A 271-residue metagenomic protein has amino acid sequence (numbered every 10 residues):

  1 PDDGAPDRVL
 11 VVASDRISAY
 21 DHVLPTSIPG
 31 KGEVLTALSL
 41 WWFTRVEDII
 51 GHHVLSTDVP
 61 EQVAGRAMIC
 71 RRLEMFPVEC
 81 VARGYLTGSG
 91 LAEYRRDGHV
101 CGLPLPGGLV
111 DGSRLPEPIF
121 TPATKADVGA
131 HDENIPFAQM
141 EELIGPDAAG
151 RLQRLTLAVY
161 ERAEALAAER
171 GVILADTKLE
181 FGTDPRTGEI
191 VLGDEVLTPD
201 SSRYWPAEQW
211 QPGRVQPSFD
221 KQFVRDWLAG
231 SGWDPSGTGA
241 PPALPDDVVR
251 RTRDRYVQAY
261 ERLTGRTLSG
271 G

Functional and structural regions predicted by a protein language model:
P1, A82, L174-E195: Conserved metal-phosphate-binding beta-hairpin within the catalytic cores of diverse ATP-dependent phosphoryl-transfer
D2-A126, P235-G271: Active-site loop/lid in soluble adenylation, ligation, and acyl-transfer enzymes
P6-R8, M75-P77, G171-L174, P185-I190: Coil-to-beta-strand transition motifs
E33, A37, D147, R151-A158 (+4 more regions): Generic recognition of stable, solvent-exposed alpha-helical segments in well-folded globular domains
R114-P146: A short mid-domain helix/strand-loop element embedded in enzyme catalytic domains that forms or borders the active-site
I144-A175: A long amphipathic alpha-helix within ATP-dependent nucleotide-binding catalytic cores
V196-A259: C-terminal helix-cap and adjacent tail motif
